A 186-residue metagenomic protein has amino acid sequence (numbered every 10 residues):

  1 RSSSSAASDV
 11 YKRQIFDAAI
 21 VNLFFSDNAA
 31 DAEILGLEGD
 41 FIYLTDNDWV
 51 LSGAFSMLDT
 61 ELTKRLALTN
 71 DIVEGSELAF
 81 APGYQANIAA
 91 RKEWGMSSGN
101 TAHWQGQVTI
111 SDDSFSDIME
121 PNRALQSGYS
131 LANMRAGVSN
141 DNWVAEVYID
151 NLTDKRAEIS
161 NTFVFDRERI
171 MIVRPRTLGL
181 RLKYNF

Functional and structural regions predicted by a protein language model:
R1-A7, Y11: Single conserved hydrophobic/aromatic residue that forms the stacking wall/gate of nucleotide- or nucleobase-binding
S8-D9, T109-M119, V138-F186: C-terminal beta-signal and adjacent terminal beta-strands/loops of Gram-negative outer-membrane beta-barrel proteins
K12, D59-L62, D154: Active-site micro-motifs of SAM-dependent methyltransferase domains
F16-F25, A67-E74, P121-Q126, N161-R169: Flexible, surface-exposed loop regions and adjacent strand-edge segments of Gram-negative outer-membrane beta-barrel
S26-M119, K183-N185: Gram-negative outer-membrane beta-barrel transporters
E33-L35, P82-A86, G128-A132, D141 (+1 more regions): Residues that define the transmembrane beta-barrel architecture of outer-membrane proteins
L44-D46, S97, S127, V138 (+1 more regions): Surface-exposed coil/turn segments at beta-strand junctions on protein surfaces, enriched
Q85-K92, S130-A136, R169, L180-L182: Feature captures outer-membrane beta-barrel proteins of Gram-negative bacteria and organelles
